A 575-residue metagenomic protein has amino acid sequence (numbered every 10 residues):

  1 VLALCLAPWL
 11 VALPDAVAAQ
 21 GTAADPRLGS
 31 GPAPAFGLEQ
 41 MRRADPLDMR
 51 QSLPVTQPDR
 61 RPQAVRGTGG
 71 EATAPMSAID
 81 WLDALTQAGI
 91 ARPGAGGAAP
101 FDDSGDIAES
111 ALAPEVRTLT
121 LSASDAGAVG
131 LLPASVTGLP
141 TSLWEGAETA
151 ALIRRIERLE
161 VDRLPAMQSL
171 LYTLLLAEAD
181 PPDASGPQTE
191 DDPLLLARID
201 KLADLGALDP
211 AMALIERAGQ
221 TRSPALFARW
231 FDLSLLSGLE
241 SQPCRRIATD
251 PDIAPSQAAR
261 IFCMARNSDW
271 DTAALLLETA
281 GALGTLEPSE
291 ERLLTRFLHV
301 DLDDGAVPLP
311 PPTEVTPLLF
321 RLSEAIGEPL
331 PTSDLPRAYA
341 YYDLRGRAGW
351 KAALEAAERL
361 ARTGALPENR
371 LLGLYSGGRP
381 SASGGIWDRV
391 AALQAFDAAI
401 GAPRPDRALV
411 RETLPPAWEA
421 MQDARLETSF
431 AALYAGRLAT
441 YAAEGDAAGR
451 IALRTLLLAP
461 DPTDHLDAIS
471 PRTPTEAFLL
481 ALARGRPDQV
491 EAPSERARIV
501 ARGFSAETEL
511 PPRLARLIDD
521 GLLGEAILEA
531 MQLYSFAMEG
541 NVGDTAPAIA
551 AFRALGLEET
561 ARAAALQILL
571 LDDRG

Functional and structural regions predicted by a protein language model:
L2-A12: Bacterial N-terminal signal peptides
L13-A19: Sec/Tat signal peptide C-region and signal peptidase I cleavage site
A19-G575: Alpha-helical solenoid repeat scaffolds
